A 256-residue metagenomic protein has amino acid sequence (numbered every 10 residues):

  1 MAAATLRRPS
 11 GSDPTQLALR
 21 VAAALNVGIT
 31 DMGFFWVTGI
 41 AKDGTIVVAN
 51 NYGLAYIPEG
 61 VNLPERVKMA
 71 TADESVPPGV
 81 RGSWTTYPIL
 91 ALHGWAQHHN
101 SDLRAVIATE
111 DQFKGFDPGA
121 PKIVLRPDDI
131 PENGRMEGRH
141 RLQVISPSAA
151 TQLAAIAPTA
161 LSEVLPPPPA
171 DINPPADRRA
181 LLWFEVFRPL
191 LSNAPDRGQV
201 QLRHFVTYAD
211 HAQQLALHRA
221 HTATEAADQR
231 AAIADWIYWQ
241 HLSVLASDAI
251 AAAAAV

Functional and structural regions predicted by a protein language model:
M1-V256: Secretion-targeting segments and adjacent low-complexity export tracts
